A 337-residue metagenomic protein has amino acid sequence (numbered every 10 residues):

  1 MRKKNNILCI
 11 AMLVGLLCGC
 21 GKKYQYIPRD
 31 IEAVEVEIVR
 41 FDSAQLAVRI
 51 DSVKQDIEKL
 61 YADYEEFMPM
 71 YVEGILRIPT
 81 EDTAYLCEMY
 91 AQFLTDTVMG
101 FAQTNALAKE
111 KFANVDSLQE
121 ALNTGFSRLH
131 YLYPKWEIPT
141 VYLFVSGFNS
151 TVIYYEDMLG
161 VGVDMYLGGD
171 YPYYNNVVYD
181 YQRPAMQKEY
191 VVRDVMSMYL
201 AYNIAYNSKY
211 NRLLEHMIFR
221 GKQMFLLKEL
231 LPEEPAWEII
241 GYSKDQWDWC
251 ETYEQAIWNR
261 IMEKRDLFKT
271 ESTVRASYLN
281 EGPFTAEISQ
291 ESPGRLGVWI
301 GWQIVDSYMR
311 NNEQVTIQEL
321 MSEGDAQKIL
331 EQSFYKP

Functional and structural regions predicted by a protein language model:
M1-L8: Bacterial N-terminal signal peptides that target proteins for export
L17-G19: C-terminal motif of bacterial Sec signal peptides marking the signal peptidase cleavage site
G21-C87: N-terminal mature-domain "stem" immediately C-terminal to a signal peptide or N-terminal signal-anchor/transmembrane
E35-I38, N123-F126, R220-L227, W258 (+2 more regions): Extracytoplasmic/secreted envelope proteins and their assembly/folding machinery, especially bacterial periplasmic
M89-W247: Acidic/His-rich structured neighborhood in mature extracellular/periplasmic domains
G241-I261: Small-residue-rich helix-loop
E254-R275: An acidic intrinsically disordered interaction segment
K269-P337: C-terminal soluble interaction/assembly domains
